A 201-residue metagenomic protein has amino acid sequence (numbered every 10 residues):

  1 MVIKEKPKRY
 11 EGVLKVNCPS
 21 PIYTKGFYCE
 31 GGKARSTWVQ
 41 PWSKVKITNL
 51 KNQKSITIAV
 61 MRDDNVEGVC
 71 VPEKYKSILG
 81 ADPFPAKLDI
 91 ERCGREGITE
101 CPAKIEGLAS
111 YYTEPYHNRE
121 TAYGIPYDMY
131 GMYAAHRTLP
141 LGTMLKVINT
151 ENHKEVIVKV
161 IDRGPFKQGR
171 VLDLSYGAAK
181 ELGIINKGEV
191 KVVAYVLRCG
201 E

Functional and structural regions predicted by a protein language model:
M1-E201: Secreted/periplasmic proteins
